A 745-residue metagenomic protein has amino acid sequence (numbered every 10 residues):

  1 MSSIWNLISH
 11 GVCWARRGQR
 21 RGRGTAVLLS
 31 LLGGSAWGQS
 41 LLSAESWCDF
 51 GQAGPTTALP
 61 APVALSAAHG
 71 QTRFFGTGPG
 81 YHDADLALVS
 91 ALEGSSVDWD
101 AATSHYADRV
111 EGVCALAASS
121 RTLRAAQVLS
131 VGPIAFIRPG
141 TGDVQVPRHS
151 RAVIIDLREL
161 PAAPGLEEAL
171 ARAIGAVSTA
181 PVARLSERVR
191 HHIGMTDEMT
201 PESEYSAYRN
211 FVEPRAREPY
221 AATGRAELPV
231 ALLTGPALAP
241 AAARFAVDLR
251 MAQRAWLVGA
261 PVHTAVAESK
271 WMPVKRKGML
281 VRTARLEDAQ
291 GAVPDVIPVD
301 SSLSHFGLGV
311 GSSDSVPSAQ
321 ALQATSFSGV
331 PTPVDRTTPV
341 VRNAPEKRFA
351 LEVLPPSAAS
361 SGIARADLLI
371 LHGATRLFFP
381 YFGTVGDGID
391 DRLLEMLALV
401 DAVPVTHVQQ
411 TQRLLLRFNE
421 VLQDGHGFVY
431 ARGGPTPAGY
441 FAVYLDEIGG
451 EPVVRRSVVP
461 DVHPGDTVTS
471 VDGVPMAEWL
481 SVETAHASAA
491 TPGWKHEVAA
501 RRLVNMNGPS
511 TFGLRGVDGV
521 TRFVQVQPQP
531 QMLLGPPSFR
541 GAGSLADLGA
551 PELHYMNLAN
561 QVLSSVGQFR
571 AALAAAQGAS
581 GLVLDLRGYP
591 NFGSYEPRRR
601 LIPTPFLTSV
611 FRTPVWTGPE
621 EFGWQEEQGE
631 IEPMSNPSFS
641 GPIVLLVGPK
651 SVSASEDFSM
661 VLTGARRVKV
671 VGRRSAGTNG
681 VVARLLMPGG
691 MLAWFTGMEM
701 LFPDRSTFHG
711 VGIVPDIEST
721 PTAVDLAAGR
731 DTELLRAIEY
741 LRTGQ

Functional and structural regions predicted by a protein language model:
M1-R20: N-terminal secretory signal peptides that target proteins for export/translocation
T25-S35: Bacterial N-terminal signal peptides
G38-P240, R244-F592, E596-R599, P603-R612 (+7 more regions): Flexible, low-complexity junctional segments that flank or bridge functional domains
A242-F245, E632, P642, L646 (+1 more regions): Flexible, glycine-rich surface segments
T663-A665: Alpha-helix C-terminal capping segments
A676, G680: Flexible, gly/ser-rich surface segments that form the specificity/activation loops bordering the active-site cleft
G712-V724: A hydrophobic, small-residue-rich beta->alpha segment in the mid-to-C-terminal subdomain of diverse proteins
